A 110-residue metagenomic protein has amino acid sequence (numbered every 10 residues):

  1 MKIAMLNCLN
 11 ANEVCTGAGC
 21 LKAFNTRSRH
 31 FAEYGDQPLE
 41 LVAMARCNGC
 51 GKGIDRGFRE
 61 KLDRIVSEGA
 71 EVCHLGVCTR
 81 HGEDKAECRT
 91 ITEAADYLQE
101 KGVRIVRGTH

Functional and structural regions predicted by a protein language model:
M1-L62, D84-E87: Conserved mixed alpha/beta catalytic, RNA-binding, or beta-rich assembly cores of soluble enzyme, regulatory
F31, G82-H110: Short acidic, glycine/proline-enriched helix-loop-strand junctions
H74-C78, G108: Short beta-strands and strand-loop turn motifs
